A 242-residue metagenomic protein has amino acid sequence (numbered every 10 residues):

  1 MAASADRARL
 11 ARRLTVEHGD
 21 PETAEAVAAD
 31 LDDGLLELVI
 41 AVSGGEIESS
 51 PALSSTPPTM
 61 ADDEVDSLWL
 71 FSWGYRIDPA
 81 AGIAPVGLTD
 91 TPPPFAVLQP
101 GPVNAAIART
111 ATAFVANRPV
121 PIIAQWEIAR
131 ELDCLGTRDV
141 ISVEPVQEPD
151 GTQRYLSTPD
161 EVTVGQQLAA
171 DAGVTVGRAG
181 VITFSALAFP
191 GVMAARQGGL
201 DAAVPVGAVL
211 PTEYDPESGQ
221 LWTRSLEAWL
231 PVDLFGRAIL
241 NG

Functional and structural regions predicted by a protein language model:
A2-T223, A228: A structural signal for short, hydrophobic/glycine-enriched beta-strand patches
L226, L230-G242: Mature, function-bearing regions of proteins
